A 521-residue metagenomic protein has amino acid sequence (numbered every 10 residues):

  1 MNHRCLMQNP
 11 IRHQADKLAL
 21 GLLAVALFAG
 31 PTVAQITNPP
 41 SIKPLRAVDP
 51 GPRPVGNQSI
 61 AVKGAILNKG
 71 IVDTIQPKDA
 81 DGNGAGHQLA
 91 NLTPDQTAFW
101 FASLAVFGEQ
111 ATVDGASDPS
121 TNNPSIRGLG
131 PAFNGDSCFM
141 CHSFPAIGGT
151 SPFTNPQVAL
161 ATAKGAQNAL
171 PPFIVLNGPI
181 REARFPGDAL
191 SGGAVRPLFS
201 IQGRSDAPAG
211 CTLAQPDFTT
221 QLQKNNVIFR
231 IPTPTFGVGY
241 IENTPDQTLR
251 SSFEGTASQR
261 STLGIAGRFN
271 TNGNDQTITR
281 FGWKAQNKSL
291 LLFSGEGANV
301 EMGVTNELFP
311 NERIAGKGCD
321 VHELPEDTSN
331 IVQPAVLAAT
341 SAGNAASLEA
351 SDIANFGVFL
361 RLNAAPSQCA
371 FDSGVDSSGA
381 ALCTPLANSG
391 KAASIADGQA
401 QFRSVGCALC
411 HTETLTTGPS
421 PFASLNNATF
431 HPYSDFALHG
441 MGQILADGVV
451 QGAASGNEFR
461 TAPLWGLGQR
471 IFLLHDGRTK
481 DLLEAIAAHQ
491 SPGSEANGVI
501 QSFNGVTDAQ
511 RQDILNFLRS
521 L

Functional and structural regions predicted by a protein language model:
H3-L20: Bacterial N-terminal signal peptides that target proteins for export
C5, N9, G30, A34-Q35 (+1 more regions): A detector of low-complexity, intrinsically disordered, Ser/Thr/Gly/Pro/Ala-rich segments
A19-G30: Bacterial N-terminal signal peptides
A34-L521: Periplasmic c-type cytochrome electron-transfer domains
